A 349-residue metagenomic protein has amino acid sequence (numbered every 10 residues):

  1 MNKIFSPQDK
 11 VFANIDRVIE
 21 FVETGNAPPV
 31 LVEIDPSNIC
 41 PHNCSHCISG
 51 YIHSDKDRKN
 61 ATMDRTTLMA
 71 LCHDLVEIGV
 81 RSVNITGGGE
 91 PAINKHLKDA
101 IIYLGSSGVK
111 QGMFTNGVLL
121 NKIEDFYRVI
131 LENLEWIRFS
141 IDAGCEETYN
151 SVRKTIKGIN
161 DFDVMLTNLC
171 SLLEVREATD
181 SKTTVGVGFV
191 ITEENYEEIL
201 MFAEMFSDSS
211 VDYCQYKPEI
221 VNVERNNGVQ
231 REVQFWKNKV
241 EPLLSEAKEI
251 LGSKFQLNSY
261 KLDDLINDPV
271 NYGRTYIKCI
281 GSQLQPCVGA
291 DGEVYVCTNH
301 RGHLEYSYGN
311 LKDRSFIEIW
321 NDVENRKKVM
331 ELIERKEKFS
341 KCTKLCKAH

Functional and structural regions predicted by a protein language model:
M1-A13, D35, M63, E77 (+3 more regions): Radical SAM enzyme [4Fe-4S]-AdoMet core and its adjacent flexible, acidic and glycine-rich loops/tails across
M1-K59, V76, D263-G273, Q283-Q285 (+3 more regions): N-terminal pre-core extensions flanking Radical SAM catalytic domains
F21-V22, K59-N60, G88-G89, V190-I191: A generic structural signal for short
E33, I39-H42, S49-H53, R65-E146: Conserved SAM/AdoMet-binding glycine-rich loop
S54-D57, S82, T86, K154 (+1 more regions): A short, mixed-charge helix-start or loop-turn motif at secondary-structure junctions
N84, V187, K327-V329: Short, hydrophobic secondary-structure boundary micro-motifs
G87, N116, P218, Y260-L262 (+1 more regions): Proline- and acidic/polar-enriched loop/turn elements at helix boundaries
